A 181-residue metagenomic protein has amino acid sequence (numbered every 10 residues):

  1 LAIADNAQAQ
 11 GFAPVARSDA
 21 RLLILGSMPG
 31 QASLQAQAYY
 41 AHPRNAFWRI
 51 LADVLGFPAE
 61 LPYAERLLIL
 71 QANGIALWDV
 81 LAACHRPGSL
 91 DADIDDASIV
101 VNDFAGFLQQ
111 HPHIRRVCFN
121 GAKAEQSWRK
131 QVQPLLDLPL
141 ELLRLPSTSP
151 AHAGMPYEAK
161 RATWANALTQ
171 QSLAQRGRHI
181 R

Functional and structural regions predicted by a protein language model:
L1-R21, H42-P43, L90-A105, R129-R181: C-terminal capping/extension of enzyme domains
R21-L22, R116: Structural motif
L23-S27: N-terminal nucleotide-binding beta1-loop-alpha1 segment
Q31-L34, H85-G88, E125-W128, P150-G154: Short catalytic/ligand-binding loop motif for oxyanion handling, primarily in non-cytosolic enzymes, centered on
A32-D95: Short, surface-exposed acidic-centric catalytic microdomains
R49, D53, L68, A72 (+3 more regions): Replace "anionic and nucleotidyl ligands
A72-Q126: Internal catalytic-core helix/loop-beta-alpha segment that presents or stabilizes conserved functional determinants
